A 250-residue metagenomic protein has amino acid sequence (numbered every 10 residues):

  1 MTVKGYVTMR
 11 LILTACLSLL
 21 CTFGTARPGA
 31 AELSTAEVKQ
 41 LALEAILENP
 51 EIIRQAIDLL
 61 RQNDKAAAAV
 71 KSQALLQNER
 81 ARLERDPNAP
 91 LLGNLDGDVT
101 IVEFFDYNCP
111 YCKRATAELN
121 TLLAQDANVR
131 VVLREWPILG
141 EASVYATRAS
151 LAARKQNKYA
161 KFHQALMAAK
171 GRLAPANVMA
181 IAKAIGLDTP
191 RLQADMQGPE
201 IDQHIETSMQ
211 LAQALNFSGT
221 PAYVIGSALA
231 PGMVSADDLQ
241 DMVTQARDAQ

Functional and structural regions predicted by a protein language model:
T2-V3, V7, A15, C21 (+1 more regions): N-terminal targeting signals for export/organelle localization
L13, A31-E44, A180-Q250: C-terminal cap of thioredoxin/glutaredoxin-like
L33-A36, L47, V99, P110-K113 (+6 more regions): Soluble non-cytosolic domains of exported or imported proteins
L41, V102, Y107, K113-K183 (+5 more regions): Structural alpha/beta surface segment adjacent to cysteine/selenocysteine redox centers across thiol/disulfide enzymes
P50, T116, M209: Short amphipathic alpha-helical/adjacent loop interface patches that line ligand and macromolecule-binding sites
Q62-N63, A169-R172, A184, P199-D202: A short structural micro-motif
A81-V99, L123: A short beta-strand-turn-helix
L92, L173, A230: Short clusters of hydrophobic/aromatic residues that line enzyme substrate/ligand-binding pockets
